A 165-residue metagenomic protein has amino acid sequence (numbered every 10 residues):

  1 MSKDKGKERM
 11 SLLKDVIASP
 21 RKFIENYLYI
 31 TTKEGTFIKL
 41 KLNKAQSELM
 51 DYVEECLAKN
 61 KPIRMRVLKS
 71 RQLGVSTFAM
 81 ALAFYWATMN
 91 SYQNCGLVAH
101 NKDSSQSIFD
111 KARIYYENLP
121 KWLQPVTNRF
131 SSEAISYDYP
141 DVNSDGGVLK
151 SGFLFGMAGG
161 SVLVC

Functional and structural regions predicted by a protein language model:
M1-C165: Phosphate/NTP-binding elements of NTP-utilizing enzymes
